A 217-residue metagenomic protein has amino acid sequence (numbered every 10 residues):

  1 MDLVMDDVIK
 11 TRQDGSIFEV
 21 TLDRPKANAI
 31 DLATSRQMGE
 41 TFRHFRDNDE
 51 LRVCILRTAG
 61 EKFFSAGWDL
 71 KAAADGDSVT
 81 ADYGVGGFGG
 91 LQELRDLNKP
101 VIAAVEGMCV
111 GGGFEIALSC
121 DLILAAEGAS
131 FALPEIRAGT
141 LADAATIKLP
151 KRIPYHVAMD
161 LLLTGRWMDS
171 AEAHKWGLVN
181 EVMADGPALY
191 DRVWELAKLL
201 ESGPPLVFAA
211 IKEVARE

Functional and structural regions predicted by a protein language model:
M1-E61: Conserved CoA-thioester-binding segment of acyl-CoA-metabolizing enzymes
V20, Q37-M38, L56, D69 (+4 more regions): Terminal peptide-recognition signature
R36-Q37, T58-D96, R137: Glycine- (often His-adjacent) and acidic-residue-rich active-site loop that binds/positions the CoA thioester
H44, L124-A129, V179-E217: C-terminal long alpha-helix characteristic of the crotonase
E61-S65, V110, A132, A215: Short, active-site-adjacent cap segments at secondary-structure transitions
G67, G84, F88, G111 (+2 more regions): Glycine-rich phosphate-binding loop at the start of an alpha helix
G90-D96, A104, V110-L162, R192 (+1 more regions): CoA-thioester-processing core
L122, D160, T164-R166, E172 (+2 more regions): Well-ordered beta-strand positions
